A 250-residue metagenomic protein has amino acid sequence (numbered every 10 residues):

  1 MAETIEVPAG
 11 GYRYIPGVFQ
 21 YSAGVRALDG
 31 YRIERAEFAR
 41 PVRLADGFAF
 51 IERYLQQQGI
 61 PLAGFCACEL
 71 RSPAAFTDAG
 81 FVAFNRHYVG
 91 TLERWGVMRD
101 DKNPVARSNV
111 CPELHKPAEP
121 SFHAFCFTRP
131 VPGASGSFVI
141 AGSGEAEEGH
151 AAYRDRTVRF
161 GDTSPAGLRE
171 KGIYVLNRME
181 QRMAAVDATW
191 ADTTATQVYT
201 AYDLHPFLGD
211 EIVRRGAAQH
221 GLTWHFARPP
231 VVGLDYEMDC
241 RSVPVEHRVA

Functional and structural regions predicted by a protein language model:
M1-A250: Short, polar/acidic, helix-capping and beta-turn segments at strand->helix junctions that line the mouths
